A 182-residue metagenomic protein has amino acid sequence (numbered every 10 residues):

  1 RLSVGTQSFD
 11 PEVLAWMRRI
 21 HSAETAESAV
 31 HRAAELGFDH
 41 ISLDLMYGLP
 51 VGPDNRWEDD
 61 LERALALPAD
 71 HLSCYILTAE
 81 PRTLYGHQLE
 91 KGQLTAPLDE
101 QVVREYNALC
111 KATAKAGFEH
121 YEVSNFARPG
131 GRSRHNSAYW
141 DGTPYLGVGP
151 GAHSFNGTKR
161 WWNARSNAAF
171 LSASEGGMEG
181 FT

Functional and structural regions predicted by a protein language model:
R1-T182: C-terminal scaffold of the Radical SAM
